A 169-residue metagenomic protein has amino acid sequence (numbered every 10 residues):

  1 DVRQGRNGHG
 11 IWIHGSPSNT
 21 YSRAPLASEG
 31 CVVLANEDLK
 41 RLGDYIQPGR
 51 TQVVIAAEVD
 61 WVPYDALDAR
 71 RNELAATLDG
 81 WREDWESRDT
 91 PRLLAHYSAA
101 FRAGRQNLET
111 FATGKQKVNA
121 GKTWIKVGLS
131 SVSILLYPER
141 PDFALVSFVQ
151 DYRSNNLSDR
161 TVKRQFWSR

Functional and structural regions predicted by a protein language model:
D1-D79: Exported/periplasmic cell-wall-interacting domains
G15-P17, D38, I46-Q47, A57-V59 (+5 more regions): A mature extracytoplasmic/lumenal domain signature
V32, Q165-S168: Conserved hydrophobic/aromatic positions in well-ordered beta-strands
L78-E86: Regular secondary-structure segments
W81, L93, F111, V146 (+1 more regions): Hydrophobic pocket/interface hotspot
S87-G104: Short, well-ordered alpha-helical segments enriched in acidic and aromatic residues
G104-T110: Short, charge-rich amphipathic alpha-helical segments embedded in non-transmembrane helical bundles/solenoids
Q116-R164: Surface-exposed, charged secondary-structure patches
